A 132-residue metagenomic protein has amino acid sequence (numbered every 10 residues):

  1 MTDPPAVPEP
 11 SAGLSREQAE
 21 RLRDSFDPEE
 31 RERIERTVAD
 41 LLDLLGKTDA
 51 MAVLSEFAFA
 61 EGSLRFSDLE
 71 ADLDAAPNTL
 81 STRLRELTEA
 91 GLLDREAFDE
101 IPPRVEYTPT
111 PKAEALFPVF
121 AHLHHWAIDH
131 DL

Functional and structural regions predicted by a protein language model:
M1-L45: N-terminal leader segment of winged-helix/HTH proteins
P10-G13, F59-E61, D94: N- and C-terminal low-complexity/disordered segments
I34-A76, E106: N-terminal helix-turn-helix DNA-binding core of bacterial DNA-binding proteins
L41, A50-E56, R83, A115 (+1 more regions): Residue-level recognition of specific faces of alpha-helices
F66-P102: Canonical helix-turn-helix DNA-binding module
A90, V119-D131: Alpha-helical linker/hinge and terminal dimerization helices associated with HTH transcriptional regulators
D99-H122: Basic, amphipathic "hinge/linker" alpha-helix immediately C-terminal to the N-terminal HTH DNA-binding motif
